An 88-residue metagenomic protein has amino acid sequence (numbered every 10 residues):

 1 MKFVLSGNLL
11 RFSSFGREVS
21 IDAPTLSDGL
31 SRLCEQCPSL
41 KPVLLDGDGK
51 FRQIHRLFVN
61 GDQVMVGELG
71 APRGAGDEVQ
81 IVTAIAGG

Functional and structural regions predicted by a protein language model:
M1-G87: Ubiquitin-like/PB1-type beta-grasp interaction modules and other compact soluble beta-rich domains
